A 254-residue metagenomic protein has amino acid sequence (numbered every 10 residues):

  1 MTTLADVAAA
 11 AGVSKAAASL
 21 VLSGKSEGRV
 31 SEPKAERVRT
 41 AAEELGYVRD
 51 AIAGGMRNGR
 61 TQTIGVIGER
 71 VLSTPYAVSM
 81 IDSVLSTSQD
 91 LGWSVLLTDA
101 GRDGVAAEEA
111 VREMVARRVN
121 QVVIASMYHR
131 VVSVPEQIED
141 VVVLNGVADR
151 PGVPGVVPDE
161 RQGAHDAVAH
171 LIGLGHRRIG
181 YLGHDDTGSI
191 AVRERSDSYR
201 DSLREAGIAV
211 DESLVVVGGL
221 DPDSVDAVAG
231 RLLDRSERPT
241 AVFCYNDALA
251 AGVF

Functional and structural regions predicted by a protein language model:
M1-T61: N-terminal helix-turn-helix DNA-binding module of bacterial transcription factors
T2, G59-A169, G173, L232-D234 (+1 more regions): Alpha-helical recognition/docking segments in bacterial nutrient-uptake and carbohydrate-utilization systems
A17-L20, M56-V71, H170, R178-D185: Short beta-strand segments enriched in small/hydrophobic residues
L22-R29, V131-P135, D185-G188: Short, flexible, glycine-rich and Lys/Arg-enriched loop motifs at helix boundaries that contact anionic partners
G24-K25, R70-S73, G101-R102, D185-I190: Short histidine/acidic/glycine/proline-rich micro-motifs that form metal- and phosphate-coordinating active-site loops
E44, S86-L91, E139-V143, A148-F254: Bacterial carbohydrate/catabolite-sensing allosteric modules
